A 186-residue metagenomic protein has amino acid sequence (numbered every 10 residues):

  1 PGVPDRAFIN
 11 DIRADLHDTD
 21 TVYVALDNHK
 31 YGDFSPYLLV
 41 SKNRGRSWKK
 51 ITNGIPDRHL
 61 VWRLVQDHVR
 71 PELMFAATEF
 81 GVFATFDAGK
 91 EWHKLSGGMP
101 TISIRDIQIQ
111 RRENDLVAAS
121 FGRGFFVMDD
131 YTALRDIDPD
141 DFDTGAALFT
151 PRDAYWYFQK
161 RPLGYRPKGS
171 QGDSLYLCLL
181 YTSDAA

Functional and structural regions predicted by a protein language model:
P1-D173: Beta-propeller blade termini and top-face loops
S174-C178: Short beta-strand segments of immunoglobulin-like
Y181-A186: Conserved small/polar residues in nucleotide/adenosyl-binding loops
